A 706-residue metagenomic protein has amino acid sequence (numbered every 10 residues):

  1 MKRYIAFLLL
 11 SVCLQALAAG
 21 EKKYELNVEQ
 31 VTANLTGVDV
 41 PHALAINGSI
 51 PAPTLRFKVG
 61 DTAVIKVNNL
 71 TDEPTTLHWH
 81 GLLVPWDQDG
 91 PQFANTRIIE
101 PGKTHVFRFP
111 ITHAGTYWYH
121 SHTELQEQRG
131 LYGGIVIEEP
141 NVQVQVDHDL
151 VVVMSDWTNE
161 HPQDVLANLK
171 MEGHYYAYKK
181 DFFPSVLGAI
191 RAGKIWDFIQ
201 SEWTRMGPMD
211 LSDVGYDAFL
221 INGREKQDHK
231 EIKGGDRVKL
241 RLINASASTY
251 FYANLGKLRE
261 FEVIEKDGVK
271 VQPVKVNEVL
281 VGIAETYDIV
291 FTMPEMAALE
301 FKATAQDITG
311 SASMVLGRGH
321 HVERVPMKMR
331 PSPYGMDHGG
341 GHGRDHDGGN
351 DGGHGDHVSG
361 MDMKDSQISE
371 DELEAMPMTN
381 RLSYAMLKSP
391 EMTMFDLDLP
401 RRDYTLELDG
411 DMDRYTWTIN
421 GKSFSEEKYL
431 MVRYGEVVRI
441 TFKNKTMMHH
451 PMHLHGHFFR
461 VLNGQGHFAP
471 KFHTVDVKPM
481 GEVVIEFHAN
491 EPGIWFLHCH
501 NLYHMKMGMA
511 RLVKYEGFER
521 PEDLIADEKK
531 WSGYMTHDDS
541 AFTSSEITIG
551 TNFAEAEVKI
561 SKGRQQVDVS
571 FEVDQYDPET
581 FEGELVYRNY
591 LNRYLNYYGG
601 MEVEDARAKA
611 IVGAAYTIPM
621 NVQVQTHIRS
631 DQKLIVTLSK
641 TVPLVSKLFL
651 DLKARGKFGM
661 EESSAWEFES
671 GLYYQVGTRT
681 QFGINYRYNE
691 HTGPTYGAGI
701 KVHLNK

Functional and structural regions predicted by a protein language model:
C13-Q15: N-terminal signal peptide c-region/cleavage motif recognized by signal peptidases
A19-I283, I289-V290, H321-K364, L406-L408 (+4 more regions): Histidine-centered copper-binding motifs that mark active-site loops of extracellular/periplasmic copper enzymes
Y24-E25, G533-A554, I560-F571, L650 (+2 more regions): Transmembrane beta-strand segments of Gram-negative outer membrane beta-barrel proteins
Y117, G563-V569, Y590-Y598, I618-V624 (+4 more regions): Repeated loop/turn-to-beta-strand initiation elements of outer-membrane beta-barrel proteins
A541-T543, G550-A554, E579-G583, A606-A610 (+3 more regions): Residues that define the transmembrane beta-barrel architecture of outer-membrane proteins
I549-F553, K562-R564, V573-D577, M601-R607 (+6 more regions): Transmembrane beta-strands of outer-membrane beta-barrel pores
K647-Y673: Outer membrane beta-barrel transmembrane domains
S670-Y673, G693-K706: Outer-membrane beta-barrel "beta-signal"
